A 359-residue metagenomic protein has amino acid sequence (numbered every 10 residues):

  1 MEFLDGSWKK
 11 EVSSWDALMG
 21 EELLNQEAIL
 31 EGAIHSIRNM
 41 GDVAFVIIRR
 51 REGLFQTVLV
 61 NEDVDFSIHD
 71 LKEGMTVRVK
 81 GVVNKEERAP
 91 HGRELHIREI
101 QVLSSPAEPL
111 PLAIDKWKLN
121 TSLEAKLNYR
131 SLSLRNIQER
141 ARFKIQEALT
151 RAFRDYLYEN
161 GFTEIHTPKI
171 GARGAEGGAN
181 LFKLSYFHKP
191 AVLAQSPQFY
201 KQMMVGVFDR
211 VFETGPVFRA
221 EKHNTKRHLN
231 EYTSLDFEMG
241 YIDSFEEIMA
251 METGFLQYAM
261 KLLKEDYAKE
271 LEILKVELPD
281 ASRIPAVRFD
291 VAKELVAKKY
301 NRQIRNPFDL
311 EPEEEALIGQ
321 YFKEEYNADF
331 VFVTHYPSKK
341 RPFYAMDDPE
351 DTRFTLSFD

Functional and structural regions predicted by a protein language model:
E2-I242: Class II aminoacyl-tRNA synthetase-like tRNA-binding/catalytic domains
T163, D266, K299-Q303: Short coil/loop linkers at secondary-structure junctions
E164-H166, L271-I273, V333: Cytochrome P450 heme-thiolate monooxygenase catalytic core
N180-K261, S282-D359: A translation/RNA-centric and nucleic-acid-associated enzymatic feature enriched in Class II aminoacyl-tRNA synthetases
Y258-L271: Flexible helix-coil linker/hinge segments at domain or subdomain boundaries
K269-S282, A286: Short, highly charged C-terminal tails/helix-capping segments
